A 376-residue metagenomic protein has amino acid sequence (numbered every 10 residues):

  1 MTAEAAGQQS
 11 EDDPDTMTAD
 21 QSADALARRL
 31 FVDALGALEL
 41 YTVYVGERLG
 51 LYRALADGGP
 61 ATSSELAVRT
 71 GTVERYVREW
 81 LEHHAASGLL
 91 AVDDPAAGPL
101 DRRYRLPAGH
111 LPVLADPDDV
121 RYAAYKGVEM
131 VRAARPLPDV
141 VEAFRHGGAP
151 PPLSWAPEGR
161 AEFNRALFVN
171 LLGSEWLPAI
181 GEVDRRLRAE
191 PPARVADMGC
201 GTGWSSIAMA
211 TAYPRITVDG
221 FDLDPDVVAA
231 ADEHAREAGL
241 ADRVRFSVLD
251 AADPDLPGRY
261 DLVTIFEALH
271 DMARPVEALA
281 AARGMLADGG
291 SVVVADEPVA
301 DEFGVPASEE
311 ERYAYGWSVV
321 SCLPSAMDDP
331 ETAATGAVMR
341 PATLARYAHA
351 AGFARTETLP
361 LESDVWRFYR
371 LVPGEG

Functional and structural regions predicted by a protein language model:
E4-G7, E11-G58: Short, amphipathic alpha-helical interface elements at domain boundaries that mediate macromolecular binding
V32-A37, V43-R48, A54, E82-P192: Conserved Class I S-adenosyl-L-methionine-dependent methyltransferase catalytic core
S63-R69: A short acidic, leucine-rich amphipathic alpha-helix
T72-H83: Short amphipathic alpha-helical interaction segments
A133-E277: Conserved adenosyl
V276-D288: A short glycine-rich, Lys/Arg-flanked "PGG" loop and its adjoining helix->strand segment in the class I
A295-A350, E357: C-terminal alpha-helical "lid/dimerization" subdomain adjacent to the S-adenosyl-L-methionine
G352-G376: Core SAM-dependent methyltransferase catalytic element
